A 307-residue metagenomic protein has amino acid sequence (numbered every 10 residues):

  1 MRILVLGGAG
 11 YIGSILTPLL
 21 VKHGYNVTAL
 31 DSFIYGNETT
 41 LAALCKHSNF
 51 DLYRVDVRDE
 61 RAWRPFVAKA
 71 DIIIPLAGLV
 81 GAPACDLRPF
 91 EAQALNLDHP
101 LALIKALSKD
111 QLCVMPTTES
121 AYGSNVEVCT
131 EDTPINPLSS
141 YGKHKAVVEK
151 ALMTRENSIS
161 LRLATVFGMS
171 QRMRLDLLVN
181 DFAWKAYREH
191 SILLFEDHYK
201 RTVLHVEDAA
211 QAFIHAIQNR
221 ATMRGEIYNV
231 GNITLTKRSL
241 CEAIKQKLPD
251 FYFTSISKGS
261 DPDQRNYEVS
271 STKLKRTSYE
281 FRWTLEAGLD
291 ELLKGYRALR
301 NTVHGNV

Functional and structural regions predicted by a protein language model:
M1-I72: N-terminal Rossmann/SDR dinucleotide-binding element
L6, L30, I73-A77, C113-E119 (+1 more regions): SDR active-site strand-loop-helix element
G36, R58, L87-A102, I135 (+2 more regions): Glycine-rich NAD(P)-binding loop of the Rossmann-fold in SDR/ketoreductase-type enzymes
V57-L95: NAD(P)H-binding glycine-rich loop region in Rossmannoid oxidoreductase-like domains and their noncatalytic homologs
P75, L101-L138: Conserved Rossmann-fold NAD(P)-dependent oxidoreductase catalytic core, especially the SDR/UDP-sugar
Q93, T133, L138-A146, R172 (+2 more regions): Short-chain dehydrogenase/reductase
K150-R201, V206-A210, I244-K245: NAD(P)-dependent short-chain dehydrogenase/reductase
E189-H190, L194-V307: C-terminal substrate-binding subdomain of Rossmann-fold SDR/epimerase-dehydratase oxidoreductases
